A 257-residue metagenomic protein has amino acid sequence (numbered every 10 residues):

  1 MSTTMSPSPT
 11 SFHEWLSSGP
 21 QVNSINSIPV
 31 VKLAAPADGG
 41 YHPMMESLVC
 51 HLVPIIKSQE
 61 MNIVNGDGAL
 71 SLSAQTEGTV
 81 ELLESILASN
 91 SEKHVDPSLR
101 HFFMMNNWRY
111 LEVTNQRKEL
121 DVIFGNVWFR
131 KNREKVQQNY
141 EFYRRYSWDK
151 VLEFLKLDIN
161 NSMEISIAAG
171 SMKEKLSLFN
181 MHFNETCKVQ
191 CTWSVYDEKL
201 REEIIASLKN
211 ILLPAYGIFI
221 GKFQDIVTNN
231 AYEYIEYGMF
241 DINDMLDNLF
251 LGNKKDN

Functional and structural regions predicted by a protein language model:
M1-E119, I123, A215-F219, F223: Extended alpha-helical solenoid scaffold regions that build the rod-like backbones of large eukaryotic assemblies
H42, V49, M105, R130 (+2 more regions): A generic "functional-site adjacency" signal
S73, F129-R130: Very long, low-complexity or repeat-rich scaffold/adaptor subunits of large eukaryotic multiprotein assemblies
S89-K93, W108-L111, R117-F124, E134 (+3 more regions): Extended, charged coiled-coil "stalk/tether" helices of large eukaryotic trafficking and scaffold proteins, i.e.
